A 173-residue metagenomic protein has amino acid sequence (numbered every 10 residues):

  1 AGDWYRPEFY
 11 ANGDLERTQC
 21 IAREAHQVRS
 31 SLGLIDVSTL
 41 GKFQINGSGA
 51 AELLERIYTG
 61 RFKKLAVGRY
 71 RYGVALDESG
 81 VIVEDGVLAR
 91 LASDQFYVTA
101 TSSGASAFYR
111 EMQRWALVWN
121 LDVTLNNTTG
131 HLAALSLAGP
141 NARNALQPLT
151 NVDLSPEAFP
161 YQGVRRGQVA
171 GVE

Functional and structural regions predicted by a protein language model:
A1-E173: Glycine/proline-enriched, intrinsically flexible loops and inter-domain linkers
